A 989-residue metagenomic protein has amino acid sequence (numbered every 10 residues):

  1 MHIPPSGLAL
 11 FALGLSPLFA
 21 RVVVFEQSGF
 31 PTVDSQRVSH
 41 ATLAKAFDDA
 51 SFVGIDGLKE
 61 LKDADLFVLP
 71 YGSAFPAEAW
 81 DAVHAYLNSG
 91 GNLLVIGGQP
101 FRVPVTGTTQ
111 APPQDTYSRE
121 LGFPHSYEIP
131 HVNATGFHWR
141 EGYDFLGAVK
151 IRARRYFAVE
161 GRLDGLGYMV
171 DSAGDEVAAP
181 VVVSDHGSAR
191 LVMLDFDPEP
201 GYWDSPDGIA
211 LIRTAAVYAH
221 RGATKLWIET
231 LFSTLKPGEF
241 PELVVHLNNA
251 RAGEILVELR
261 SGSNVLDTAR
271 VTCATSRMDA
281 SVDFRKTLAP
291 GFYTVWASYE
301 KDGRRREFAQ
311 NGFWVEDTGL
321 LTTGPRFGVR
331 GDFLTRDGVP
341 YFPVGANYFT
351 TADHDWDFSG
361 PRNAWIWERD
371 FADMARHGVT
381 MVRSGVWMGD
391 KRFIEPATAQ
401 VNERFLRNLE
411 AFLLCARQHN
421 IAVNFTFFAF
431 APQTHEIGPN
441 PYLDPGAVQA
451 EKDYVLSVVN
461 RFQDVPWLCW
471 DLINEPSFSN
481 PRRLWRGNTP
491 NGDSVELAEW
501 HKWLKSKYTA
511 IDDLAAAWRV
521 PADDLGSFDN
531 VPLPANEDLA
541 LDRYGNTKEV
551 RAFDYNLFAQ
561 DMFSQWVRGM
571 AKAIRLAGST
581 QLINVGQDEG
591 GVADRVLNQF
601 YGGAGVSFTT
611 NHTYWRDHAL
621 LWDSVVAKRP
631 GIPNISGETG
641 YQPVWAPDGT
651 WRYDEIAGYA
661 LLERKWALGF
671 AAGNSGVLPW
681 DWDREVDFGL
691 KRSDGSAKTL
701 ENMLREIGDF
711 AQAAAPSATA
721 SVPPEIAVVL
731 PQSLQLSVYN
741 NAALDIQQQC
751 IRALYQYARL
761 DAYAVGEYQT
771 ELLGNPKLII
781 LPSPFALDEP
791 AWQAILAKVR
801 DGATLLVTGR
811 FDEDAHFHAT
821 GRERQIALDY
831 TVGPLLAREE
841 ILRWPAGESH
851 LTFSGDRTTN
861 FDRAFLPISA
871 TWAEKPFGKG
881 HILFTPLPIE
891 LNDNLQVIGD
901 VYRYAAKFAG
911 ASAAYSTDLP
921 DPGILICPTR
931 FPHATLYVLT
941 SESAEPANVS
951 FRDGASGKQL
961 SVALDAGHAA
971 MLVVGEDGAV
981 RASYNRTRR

Functional and structural regions predicted by a protein language model:
A20-R37, M193-F196, G201-I209, G222 (+14 more regions): Hydrophobic targeting/anchoring helices
R21-G107, L744-H818, A873, A944-E945 (+1 more regions): Helical hinge/lid and interdomain linker segments adjacent to catalytic or ligand-binding clefts that mediate domain
E26-P31, L256, V722-R752, Q756-Y757 (+4 more regions): Carbohydrate-binding surface patches
S73-H84, A364-H435, V448-A450, V455-S457 (+1 more regions): Aromatic-lined substrate-binding rim segments of carbohydrate-active enzymes
A74-V149, F785, E789-A870: A glycine-rich, often tryptophan-bearing local segment used as a flexible ligand/cofactor-contacting loop or short
F123-G187, D195, E199-D204, Y830-H881 (+2 more regions): Catalytic beta-strand/loop cores that center a nucleophilic Ser/Cys/Thr and support acyl-enzyme chemistry
R304-M381, P396, P716-S717: N-terminal carbohydrate-binding accessory modules
D464-F600, V606, D623: Polysaccharide-binding and catalytic clefts of secreted carbohydrate-active enzymes
